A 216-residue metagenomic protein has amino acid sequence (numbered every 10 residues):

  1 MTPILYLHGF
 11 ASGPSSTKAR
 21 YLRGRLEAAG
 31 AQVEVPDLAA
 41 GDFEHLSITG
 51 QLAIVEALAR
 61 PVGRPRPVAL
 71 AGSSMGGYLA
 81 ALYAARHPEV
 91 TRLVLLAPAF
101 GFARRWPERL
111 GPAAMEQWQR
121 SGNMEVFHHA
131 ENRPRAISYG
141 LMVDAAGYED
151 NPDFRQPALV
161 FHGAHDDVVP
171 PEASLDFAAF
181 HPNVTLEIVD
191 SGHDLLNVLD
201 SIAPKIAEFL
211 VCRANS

Functional and structural regions predicted by a protein language model:
T2-L38: Short, surface-exposed "cap/lid" segments of acyl-processing enzymes
F10, D37-D42, A99, G192: Short beta-to-alpha linker loops that shape the active-site pocket of alpha/beta-hydrolase fold enzymes
S16-R23, T49-L52, P170-L175: Short, surface-exposed alpha-helical segments at coil->helix boundaries
L26, Y83-H87: Aromatic pocket-lining residues of Rossmann-like dinucleotide-binding sites
P36-V62: Catalytic nucleophile-loop/oxyanion-hole region of alpha/beta-hydrolase and closely related hydrolase-like folds
A71-A80: Gly/Ala-rich beta-loop-alpha elbow adjacent to hydrolase catalytic centers
V90-R92, L96-S216: The alpha/beta-hydrolase serine catalytic core
